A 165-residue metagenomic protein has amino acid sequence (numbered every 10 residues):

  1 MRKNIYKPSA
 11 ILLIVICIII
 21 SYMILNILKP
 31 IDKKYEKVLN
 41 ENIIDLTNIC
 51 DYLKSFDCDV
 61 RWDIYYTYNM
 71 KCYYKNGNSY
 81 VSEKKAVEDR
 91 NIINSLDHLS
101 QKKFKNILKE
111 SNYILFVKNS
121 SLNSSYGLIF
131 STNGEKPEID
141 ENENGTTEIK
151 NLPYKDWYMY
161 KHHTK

Functional and structural regions predicted by a protein language model:
M1, Y22, L28, L128 (+1 more regions): Aromatic-enriched hydrophobic runs in primary sequence
M1-C17: N-terminal Sec-pathway targeting helices
K7, N26, K150-P153: Functionally constrained cores in energy, signaling, and assembly domains
S9-A10, Y22, S125: Generic N-terminal initiation segments characterized by hydrophobic and/or small/turn-forming residues
L12, I16, M23-N26, P30 (+1 more regions): Residue-level signal for well-ordered alpha-helical segments
I20-Q101: N-terminal export/targeting and maturation segments
K75, S79-K165: Extracytoplasmic electrostatic interaction patches
